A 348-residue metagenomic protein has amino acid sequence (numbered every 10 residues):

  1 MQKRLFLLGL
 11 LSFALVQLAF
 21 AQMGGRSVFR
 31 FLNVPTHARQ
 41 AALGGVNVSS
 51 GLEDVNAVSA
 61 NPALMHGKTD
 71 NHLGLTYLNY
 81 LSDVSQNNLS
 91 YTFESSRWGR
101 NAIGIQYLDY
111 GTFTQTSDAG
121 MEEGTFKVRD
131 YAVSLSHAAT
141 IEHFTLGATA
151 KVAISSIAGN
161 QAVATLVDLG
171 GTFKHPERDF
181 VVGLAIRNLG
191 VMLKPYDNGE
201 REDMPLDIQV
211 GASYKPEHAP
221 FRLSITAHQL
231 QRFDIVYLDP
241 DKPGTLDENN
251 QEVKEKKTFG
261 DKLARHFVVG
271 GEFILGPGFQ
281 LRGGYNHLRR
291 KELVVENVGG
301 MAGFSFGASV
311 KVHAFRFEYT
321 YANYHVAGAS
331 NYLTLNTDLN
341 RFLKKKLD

Functional and structural regions predicted by a protein language model:
M1-L7: Bacterial N-terminal signal peptides that target proteins for export
L7-L15: Hydrophobic helical h-region of N-terminal Sec-dependent signal peptides in bacterial secretory/periplasmic proteins
L15-A21: Sec/Tat signal peptide C-region and signal peptidase I cleavage site
Q22-D348: Subset of outer-membrane beta-barrel
